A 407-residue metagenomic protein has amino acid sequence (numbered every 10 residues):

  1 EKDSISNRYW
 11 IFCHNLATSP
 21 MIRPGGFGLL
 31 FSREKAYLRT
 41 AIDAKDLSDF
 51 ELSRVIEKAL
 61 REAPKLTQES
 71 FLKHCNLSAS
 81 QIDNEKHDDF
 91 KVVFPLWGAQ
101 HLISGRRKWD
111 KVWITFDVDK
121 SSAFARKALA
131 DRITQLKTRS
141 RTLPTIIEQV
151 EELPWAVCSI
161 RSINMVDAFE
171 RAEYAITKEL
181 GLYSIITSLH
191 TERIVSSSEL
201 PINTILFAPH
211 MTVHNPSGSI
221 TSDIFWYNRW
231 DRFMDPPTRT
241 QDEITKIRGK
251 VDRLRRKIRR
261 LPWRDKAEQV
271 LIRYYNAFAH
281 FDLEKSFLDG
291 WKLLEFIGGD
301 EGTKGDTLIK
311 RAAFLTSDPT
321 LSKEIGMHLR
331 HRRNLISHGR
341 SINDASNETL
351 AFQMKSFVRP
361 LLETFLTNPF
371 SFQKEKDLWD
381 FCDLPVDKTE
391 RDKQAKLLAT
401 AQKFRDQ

Functional and structural regions predicted by a protein language model:
E1-L29: Charged, amphipathic alpha-helical stretches
R23, S32, A36-K285, L361-T364 (+1 more regions): Charged, non-catalytic interaction/linker regions at domain boundaries that couple catalytic cores to substrate
A267-V270, L283-G290, L294, S322 (+2 more regions): Short runs of predominantly hydrophobic/aromatic residues within well-ordered alpha helices that form helix-helix
I272-F278, A313-L315, G339-N343: Glycine- and acidic
F287-T320: Flexible secondary-structure boundary motifs
G302, N334-S341, E363-S371: Charged/polar positions within long, soluble alpha-helices
P319-A351, R359: Histidine-centered, metal-coordinating catalytic motifs and their short helical/loop contexts
